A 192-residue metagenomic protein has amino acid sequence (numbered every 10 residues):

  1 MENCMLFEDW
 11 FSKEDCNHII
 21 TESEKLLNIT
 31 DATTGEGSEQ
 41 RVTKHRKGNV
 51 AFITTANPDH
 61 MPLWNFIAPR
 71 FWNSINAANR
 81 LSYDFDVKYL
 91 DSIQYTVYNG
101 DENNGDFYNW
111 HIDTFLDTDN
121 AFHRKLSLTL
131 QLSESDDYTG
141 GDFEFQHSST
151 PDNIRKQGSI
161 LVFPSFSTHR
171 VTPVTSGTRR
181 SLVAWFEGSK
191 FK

Functional and structural regions predicted by a protein language model:
M1-I160, F166-K192: Fe(II)/2-oxoglutarate oxygenase catalytic core
